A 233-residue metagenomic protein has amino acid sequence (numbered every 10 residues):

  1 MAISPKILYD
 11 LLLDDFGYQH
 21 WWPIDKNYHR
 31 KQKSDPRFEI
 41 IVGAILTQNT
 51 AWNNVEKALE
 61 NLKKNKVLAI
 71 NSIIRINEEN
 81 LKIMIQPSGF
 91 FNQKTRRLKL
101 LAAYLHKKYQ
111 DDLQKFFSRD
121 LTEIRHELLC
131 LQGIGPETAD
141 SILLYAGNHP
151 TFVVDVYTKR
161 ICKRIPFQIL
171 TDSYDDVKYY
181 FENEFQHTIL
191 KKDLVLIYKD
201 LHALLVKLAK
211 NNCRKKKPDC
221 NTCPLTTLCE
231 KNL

Functional and structural regions predicted by a protein language model:
M1-S118, K191-I197, L201-L233: N-terminal polyanion-binding entry modules of DNA glycosylases/AP lyases and select other DNA-binding proteins
I41-L46, L98, D120-Q168: Catalytic DNA-binding helix-loop module of base-excision-repair DNA glycosylases/AP lyases
N65, M84, L101-K108, E127 (+6 more regions): Mid-sequence acidic-hydrophobic segments that form the walls of catalytic/ligand-binding cavities or oligomerization
S72-N77, L81-K82, L128, S173-Q186: Short, well-structured alpha-helical segments that form the helix of a local strand-helix-strand
I85-G89, D112-F117, E137-S141, Y179-Q186: Noncatalytic linker/hinge segments flanking ATPase motor cores
Q132, P150-V153, Q186-H187, P218 (+1 more regions): Proline-centered helix-kink/hinge sites
D155-K210: A broadly conserved sequence feature marking short terminus-proximal activation segments in nucleic acid-centric
